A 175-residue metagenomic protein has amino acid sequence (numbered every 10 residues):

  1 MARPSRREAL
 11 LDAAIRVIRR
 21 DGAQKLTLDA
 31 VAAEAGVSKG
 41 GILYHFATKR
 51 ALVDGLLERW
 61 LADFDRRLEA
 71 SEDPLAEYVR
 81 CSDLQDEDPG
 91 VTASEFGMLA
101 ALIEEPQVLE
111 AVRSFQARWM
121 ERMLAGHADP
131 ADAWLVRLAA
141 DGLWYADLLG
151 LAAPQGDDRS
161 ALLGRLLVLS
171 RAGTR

Functional and structural regions predicted by a protein language model:
M1-S5: N-terminal intrinsically disordered/low-complexity leader segments
R6-V17, V31, L56, W60 (+1 more regions): Generic hydrophobic, amphipathic alpha-helix propensity
A9, V17-A51: Helix-turn-helix
A13-D21, R66-R67, A139-A146: Solvent-exposed, amphipathic alpha-helical segments
L56, W60, F64, S71 (+1 more regions): Hydrophobic/aromatic residues within well-ordered alpha-helical segments
A62-F96: Hydrophobic alpha-helical connector segments
Y78-S82, E95-A100, V136-L143: Short alpha-helical scaffolding segments that buttress acidic/His motifs in well-ordered protein cores
P89, P106-R113, A117-R175: Hydrophobic/aromatic-rich alpha-helical bundle segments in the mid-to-C-terminal region
